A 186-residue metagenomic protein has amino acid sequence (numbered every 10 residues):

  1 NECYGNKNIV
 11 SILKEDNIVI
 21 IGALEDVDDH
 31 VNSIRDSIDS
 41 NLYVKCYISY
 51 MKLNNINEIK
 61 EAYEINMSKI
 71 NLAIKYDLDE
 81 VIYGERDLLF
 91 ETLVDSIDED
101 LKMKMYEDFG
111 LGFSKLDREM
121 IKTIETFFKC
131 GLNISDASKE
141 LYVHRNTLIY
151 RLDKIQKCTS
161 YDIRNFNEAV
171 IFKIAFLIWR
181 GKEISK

Functional and structural regions predicted by a protein language model:
N1-K186: Cytosolic nucleotide-utilizing catalytic cores of signal-transduction proteins
